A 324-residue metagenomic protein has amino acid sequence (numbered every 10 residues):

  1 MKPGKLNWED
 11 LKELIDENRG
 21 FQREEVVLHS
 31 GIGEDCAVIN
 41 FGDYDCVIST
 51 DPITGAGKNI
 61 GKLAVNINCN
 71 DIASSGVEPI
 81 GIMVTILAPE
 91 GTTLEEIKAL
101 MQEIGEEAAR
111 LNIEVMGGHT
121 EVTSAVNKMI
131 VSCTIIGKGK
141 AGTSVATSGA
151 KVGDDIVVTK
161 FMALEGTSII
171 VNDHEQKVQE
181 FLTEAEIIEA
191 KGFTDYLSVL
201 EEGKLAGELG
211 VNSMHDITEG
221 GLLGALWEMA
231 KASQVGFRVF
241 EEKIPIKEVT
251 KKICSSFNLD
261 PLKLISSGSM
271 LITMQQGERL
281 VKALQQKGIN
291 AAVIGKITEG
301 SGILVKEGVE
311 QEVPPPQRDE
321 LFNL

Functional and structural regions predicted by a protein language model:
M1-A56, S75, V84, E106-A108 (+3 more regions): Extreme N-terminal cap/leader segments of soluble proteins
P3-D10, Q285-L324: Acidic, Ser/Thr/Pro-rich beta/coil linker or hinge segments at domain junctions
L28-G31, V47-S49, E114-G118, V157-T159 (+4 more regions): General beta-strand structural signal in soluble alpha/beta enzymes
N40-I53, E78-E175, K296: Glycine-rich anion-binding loops of enzyme active sites
G57-I82, Q102-R110, S198-E208, G224-E228: Small-aliphatic-rich amphipathic alpha-helix that forms the alpha element of a beta-alpha
P89-G91, A190-S266: Active-site-proximal betaalpha loop/short-helix elements that scaffold phosphoryl/nucleotidyl transfer chemistry
T134-A146, E184-A206: Active-site glycine-rich loop that binds ribose-phosphate moieties when present
T273-R279: Helix N-cap motif at beta-to-alpha junctions
